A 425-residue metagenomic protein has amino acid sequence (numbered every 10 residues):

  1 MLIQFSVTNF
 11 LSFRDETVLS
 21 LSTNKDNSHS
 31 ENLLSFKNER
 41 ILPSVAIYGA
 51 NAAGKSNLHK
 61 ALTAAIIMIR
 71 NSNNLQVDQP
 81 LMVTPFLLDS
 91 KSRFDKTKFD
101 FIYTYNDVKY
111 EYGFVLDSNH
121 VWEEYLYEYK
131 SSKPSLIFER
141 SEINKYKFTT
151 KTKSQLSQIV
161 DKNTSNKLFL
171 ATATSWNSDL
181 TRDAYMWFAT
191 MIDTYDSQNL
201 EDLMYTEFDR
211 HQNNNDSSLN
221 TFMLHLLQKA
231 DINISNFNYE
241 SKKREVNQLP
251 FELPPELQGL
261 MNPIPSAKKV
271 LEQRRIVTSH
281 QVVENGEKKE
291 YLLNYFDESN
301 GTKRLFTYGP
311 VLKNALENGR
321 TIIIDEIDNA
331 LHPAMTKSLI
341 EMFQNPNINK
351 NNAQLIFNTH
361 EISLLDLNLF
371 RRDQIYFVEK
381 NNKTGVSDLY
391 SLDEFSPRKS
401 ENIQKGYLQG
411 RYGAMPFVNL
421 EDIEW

Functional and structural regions predicted by a protein language model:
M1-I66, R70, V283-F417: Switch/communication elements of ASCE P-loop NTPase nucleotide-binding domains
F5, F99-F101, V121-E128, R274-E284 (+1 more regions): Short polybasic amphipathic segments
S12, Y105-K109, S131: Glycine-centered tight beta-turn/hairpin loop motif at sheet-sheet or coil-to-beta transitions
V18, D100, E111-V115, I137 (+2 more regions): Short, surface-exposed charged micro-motifs
S35-R40, S44-A46, A50, H59-Y112 (+1 more regions): Conserved P-loop NTP-binding catalytic core
K60-K96, K167-L227, E341-L355, H360-S363: An exposure/low-complexity boundary signal
E111-F251: Electropositive, glycine-dotted interaction segments that contact anionic polymers or phosphate-rich ligands
Y205-D297, R411, V418-I423: Extended helical coiled-coil dimerization/tether regions that scaffold and oligomerize large DNA-maintenance assemblies
